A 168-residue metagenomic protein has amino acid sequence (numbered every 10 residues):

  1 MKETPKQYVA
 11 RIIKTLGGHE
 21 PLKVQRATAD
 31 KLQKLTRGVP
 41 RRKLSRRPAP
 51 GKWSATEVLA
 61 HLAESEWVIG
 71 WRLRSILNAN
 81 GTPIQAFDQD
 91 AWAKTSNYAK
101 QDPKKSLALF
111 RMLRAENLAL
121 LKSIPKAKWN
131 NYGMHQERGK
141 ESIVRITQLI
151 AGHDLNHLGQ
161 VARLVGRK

Functional and structural regions predicted by a protein language model:
M1-R26: Extreme N-terminal tail/first-helix region
K2-A10, S45-D90, L118-A119, K126 (+1 more regions): Short, contiguous alpha-helical
R11-G18, S96-K100, G139-I143: A short, mixed-charge helix-start or loop-turn motif at secondary-structure junctions
T15, P21-L22, S106-L107, I150 (+2 more regions): Short leucine-rich amphipathic alpha-helices used at interfaces
G18-A29, K52-L59, P103-L107, V144-T147: Amphipathic, non-membrane alpha-helical segments in soluble helical-bundle scaffolds
K23-L35, A93-N130, I150: Acidic/histidine-rich alpha-helical segments that form the ligand environment of transition-metal centers
A27-W53: A glycine-rich, hydrophobic loop/mini-helix early in the fold
